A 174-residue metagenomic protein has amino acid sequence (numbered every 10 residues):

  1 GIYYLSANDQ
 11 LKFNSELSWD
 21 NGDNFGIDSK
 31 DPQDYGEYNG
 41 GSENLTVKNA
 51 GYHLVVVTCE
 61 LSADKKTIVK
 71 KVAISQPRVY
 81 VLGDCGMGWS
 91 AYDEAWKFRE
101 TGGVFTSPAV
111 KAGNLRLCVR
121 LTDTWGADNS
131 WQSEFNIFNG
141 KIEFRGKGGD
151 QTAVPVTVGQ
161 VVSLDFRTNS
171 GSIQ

Functional and structural regions predicted by a protein language model:
G1-Q174: Insoluble glucan recognition modules
